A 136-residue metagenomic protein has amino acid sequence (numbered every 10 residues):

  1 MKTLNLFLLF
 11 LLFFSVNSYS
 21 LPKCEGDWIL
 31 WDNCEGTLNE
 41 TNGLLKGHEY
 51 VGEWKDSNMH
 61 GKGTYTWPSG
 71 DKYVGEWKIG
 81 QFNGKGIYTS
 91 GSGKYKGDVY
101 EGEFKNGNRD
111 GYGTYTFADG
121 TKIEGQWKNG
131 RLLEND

Functional and structural regions predicted by a protein language model:
K2-L9: Sec-dependent signal peptide recognition, specifically the positively charged N-region followed immediately by
T3, S15-D136: Glycine/tyrosine- and acidic-biased, solvent-exposed loop/turn segments at the edges of beta-strands
